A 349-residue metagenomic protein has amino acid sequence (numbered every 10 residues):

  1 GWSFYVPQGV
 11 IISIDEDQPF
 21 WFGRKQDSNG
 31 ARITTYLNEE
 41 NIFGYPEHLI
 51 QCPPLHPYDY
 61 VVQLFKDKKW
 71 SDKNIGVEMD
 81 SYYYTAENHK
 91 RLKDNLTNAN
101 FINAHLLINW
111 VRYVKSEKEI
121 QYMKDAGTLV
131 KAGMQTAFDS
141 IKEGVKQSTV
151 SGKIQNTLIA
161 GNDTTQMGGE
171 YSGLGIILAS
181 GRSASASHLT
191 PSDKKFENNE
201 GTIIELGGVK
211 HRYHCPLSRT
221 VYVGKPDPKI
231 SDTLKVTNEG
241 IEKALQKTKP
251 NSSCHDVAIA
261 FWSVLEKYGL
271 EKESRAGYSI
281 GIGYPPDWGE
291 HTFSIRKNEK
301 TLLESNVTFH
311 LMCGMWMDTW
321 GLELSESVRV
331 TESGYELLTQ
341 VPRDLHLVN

Functional and structural regions predicted by a protein language model:
G1-N349: Active-site neighborhoods and metal-handling regions in enzymes and metal-associated proteins
